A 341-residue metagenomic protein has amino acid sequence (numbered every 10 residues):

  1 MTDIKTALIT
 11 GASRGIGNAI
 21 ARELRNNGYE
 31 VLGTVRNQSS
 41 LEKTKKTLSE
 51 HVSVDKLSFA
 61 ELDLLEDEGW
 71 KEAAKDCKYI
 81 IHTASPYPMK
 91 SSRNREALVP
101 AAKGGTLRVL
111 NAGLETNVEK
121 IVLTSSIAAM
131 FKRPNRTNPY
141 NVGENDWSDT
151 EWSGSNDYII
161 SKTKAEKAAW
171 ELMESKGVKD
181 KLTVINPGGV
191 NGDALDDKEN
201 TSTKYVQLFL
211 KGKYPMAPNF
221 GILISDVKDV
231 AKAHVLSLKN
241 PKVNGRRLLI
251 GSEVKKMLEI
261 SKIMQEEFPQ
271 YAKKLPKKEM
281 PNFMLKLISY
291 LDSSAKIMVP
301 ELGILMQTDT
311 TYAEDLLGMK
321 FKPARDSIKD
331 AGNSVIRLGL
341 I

Functional and structural regions predicted by a protein language model:
A7-Y29: N-terminal Rossmann NAD(P)H-binding glycine-rich loop of SDR-like oxidoreductase domains
Q38-S39, S49-G104: NAD(P)H-binding glycine-rich loop region in Rossmannoid oxidoreductase-like domains and their noncatalytic homologs
P86, S92-N156: Conserved Rossmann-fold NAD(P)-dependent oxidoreductase catalytic core, especially the SDR/UDP-sugar
W152-L182: Active-site Tyr-X1-5-Lys
K176-D180, G192-K204, S237-L248: Glycine/proline-rich active-site loop of Rossmann-fold NAD(P)-dependent oxidoreductases
Q207-P215, F220-L248, E253: Alpha-helical substrate-binding/gating segment
A233-K296, A324, K329-I341: Mid/C-terminal beta-alpha module of Rossmann-like enzyme folds, strongest in SDR-family dehydrogenases/epimerases
L287-K320: Conserved C-terminal active-site "lid" loop/helix of NAD(P)H-dependent oxidoreductases that clamps the redox cofactor
